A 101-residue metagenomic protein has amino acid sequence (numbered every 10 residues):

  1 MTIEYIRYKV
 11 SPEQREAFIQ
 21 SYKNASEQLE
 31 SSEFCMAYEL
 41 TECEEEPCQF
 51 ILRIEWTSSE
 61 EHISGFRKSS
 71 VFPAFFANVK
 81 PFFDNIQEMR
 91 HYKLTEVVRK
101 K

Functional and structural regions predicted by a protein language model:
M1-T2, A17, E33-C35: Short, flexible segments with low predicted structural confidence
T2-K9, E39-R67: Short, well-ordered beta-strand segments in beta-rich or mixed alpha/beta enzyme and ligand-binding folds
K9-I19: Short, surface-exposed ligand-recognition loops at beta-strand->loop->(often short) alpha-helix junctions that present
E16, E60-H62, V97-R99: Residue-level signal for secondary-structure boundary sites
S21-N24: Short, solvent-exposed amphipathic helices
E27-M36, T57-R90: An amphipathic, aromatic/His-enriched active-site/gating alpha helix that lines ligand/cofactor pockets
E39-I51, F76-K101: Glycine-rich beta-strand-turn "strand-cap" elements at beta-sheet edges
